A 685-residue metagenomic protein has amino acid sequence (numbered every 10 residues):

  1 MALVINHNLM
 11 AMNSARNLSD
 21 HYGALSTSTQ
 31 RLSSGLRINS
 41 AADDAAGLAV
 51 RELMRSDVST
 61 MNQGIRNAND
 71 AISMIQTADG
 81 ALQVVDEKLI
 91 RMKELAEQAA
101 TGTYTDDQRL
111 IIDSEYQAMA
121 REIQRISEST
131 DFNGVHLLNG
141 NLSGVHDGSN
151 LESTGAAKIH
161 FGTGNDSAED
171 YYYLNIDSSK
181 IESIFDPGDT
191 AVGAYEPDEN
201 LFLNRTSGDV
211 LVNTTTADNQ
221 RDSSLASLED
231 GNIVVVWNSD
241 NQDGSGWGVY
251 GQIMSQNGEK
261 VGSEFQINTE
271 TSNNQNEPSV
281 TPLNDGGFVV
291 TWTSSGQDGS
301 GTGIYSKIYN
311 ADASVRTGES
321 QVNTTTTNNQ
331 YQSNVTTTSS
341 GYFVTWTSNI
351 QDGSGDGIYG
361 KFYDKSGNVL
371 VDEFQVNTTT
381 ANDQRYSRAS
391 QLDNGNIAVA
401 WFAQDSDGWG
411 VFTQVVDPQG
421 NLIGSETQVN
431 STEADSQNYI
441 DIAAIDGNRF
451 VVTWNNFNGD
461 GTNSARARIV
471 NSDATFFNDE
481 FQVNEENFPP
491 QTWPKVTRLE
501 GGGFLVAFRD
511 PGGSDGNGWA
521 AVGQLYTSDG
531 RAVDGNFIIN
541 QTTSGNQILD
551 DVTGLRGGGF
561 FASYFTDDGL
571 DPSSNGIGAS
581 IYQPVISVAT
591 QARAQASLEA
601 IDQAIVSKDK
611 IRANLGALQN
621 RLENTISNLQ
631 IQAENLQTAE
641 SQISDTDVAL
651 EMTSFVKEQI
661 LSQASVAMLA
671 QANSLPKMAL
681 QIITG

Functional and structural regions predicted by a protein language model:
A2-H7, A11, S40, I72-D209 (+9 more regions): Amphipathic alpha-helical coiled-coil/heptad-repeat segments
H21-S33, V84-E94, N628-T638, Q642: Extended, amphipathic, non-transmembrane alpha-helical segments
L32-L53, D645-T646: Short amphipathic helix-turn modules centered on a small-residue break
A41, I611, L618, Q632 (+1 more regions): Amphipathic, heptad-repeat alpha-helical segments used for oligomerization and assembly
R55-R66: Short, charge-rich amphipathic alpha-helices with coiled-coil/heptad character
D198-P584: Extracellular, repeat-based ectodomains that mediate carbohydrate processing or recognition
